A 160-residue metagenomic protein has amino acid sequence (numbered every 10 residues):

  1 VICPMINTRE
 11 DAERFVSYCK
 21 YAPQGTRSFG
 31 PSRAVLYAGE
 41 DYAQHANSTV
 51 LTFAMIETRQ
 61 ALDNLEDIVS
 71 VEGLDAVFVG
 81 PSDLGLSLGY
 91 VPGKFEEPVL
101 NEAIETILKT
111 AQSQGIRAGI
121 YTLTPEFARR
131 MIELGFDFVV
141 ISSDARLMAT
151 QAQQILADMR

Functional and structural regions predicted by a protein language model:
I2-R160: Expand to "…catalyze enediolate/carbanion chemistry for C-C bond making/breaking, isomerization, decarboxylation
